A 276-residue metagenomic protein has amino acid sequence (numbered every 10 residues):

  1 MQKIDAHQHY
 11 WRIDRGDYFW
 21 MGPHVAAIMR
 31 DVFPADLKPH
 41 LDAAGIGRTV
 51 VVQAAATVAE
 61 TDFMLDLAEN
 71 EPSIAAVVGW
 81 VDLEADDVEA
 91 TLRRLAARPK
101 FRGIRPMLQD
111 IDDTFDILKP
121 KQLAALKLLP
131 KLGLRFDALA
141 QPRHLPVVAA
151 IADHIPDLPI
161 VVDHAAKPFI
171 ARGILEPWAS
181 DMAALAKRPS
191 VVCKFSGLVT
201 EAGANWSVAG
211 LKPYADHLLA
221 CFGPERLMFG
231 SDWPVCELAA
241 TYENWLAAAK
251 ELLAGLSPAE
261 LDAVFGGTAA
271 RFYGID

Functional and structural regions predicted by a protein language model:
M1-F63, A68, A247: An N-terminally biased module of ancient metal coordination in phosphate/nucleic-acid-related enzymes
M1-I4, I28-R48, H217, C221-M228 (+1 more regions): Mid-to-C-terminal alpha-helical segments outside catalytic/metal-binding sites
H7, T49, M64, V77 (+7 more regions): Conserved, mostly hydrophobic/aromatic
H9, A55, A166, L198-V199 (+1 more regions): Catalytic metal-binding/acid-base residues of hydrolase active sites
D31-H40, T61, D86-L95, P177-W178: Short, acidic/polar
T57-H144, A150-A152, V192-E201, N205: Active-site gating/metal-coordination segments in enzymes
A59-A75, V161-V162, K212-A220, N244-L252: Short, electropositive alpha-helical surface patch
D116-M228: Catalytic pocket-lining loop regions of alpha/beta-barrel enzymes, especially the amidohydrolase/enolase/GH5 lineages
